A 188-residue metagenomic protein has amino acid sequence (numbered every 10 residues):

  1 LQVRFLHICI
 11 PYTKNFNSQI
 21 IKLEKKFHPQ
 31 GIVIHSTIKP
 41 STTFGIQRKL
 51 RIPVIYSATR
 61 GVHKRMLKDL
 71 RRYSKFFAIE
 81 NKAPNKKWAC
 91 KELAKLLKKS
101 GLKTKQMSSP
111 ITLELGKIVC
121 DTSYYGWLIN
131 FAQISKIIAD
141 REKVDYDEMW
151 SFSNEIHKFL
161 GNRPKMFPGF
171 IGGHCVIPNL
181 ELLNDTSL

Functional and structural regions predicted by a protein language model:
L1-F5, Y12-I21: Conserved N-terminal Rossmann-fold NAD(P) cofactor-binding segment
L1-R4, K25-H28, L70-R71: Flexible, charged surface loops at secondary-structure boundaries
C9, Q19-I20, P29-P110, L183: Rossmann-fold dinucleotide-binding core
P11-K14, K49-S57, K91-G101, P110-G116 (+2 more regions): Phosphate-binding glycine-rich loops and adjacent basic patches that engage nucleotide phosphates, nucleic-acid
K22-K26, I134: Short, conserved SAM-binding segment of the class I
I111-L115, Y125-G126, N130-L188: Interdomain hinge/lid region at the active-site interface of Rossmann-like NAD(P)-dependent oxidoreductases
